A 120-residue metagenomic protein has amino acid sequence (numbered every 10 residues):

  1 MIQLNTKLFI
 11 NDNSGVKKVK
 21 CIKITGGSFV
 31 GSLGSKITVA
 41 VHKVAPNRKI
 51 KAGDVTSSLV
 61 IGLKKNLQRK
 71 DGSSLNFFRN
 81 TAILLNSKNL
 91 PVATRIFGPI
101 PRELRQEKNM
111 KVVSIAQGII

Functional and structural regions predicted by a protein language model:
M1-I120: Ribosome-associated RNA-binding proteins
